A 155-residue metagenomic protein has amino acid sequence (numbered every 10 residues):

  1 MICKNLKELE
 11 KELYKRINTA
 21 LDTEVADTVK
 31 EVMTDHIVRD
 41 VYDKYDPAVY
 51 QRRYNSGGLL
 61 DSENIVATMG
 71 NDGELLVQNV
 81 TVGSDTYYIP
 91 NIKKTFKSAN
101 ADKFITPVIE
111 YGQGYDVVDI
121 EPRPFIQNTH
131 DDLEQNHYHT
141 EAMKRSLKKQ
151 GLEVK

Functional and structural regions predicted by a protein language model:
M1-Q78, K103-K155: Short, Lys/Arg-rich flexible segments
D72-F96: Mid-chain, well-packed structural core segment of small domains
F96-S98, F104: Short, intrinsically disordered, low-complexity terminal segments
